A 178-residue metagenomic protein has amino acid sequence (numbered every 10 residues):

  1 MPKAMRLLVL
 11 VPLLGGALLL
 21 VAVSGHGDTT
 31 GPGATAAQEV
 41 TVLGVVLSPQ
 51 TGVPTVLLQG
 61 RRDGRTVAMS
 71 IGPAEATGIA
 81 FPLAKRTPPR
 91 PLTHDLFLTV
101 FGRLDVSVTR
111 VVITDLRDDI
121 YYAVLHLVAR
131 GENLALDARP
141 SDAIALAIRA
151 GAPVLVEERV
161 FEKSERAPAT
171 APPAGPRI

Functional and structural regions predicted by a protein language model:
M1-M5: N-terminal secretory signal peptides that target proteins for export/translocation
V9-V21: Bacterial N-terminal signal peptides
H26-I144, I148-I178: Divalent-cation
